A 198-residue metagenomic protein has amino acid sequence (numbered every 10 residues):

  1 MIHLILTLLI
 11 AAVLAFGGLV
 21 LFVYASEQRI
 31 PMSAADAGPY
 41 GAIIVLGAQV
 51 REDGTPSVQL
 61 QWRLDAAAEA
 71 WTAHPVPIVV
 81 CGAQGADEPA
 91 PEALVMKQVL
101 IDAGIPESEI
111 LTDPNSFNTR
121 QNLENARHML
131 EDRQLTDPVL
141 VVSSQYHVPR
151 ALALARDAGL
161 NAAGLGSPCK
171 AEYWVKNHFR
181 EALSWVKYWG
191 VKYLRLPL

Functional and structural regions predicted by a protein language model:
M1-P39, L198: N-terminal membrane-anchoring alpha-helices
V13-L14, I43, I78, V186: Compositionally biased, low-complexity repeat tracts
V23-F179: A structural signal for short, hydrophobic/glycine-enriched beta-strand patches
W174-P197: A transmembrane-helix-recognition feature enriched in membrane-embedded lipid enzymes and envelope glyco-/phospholipid
